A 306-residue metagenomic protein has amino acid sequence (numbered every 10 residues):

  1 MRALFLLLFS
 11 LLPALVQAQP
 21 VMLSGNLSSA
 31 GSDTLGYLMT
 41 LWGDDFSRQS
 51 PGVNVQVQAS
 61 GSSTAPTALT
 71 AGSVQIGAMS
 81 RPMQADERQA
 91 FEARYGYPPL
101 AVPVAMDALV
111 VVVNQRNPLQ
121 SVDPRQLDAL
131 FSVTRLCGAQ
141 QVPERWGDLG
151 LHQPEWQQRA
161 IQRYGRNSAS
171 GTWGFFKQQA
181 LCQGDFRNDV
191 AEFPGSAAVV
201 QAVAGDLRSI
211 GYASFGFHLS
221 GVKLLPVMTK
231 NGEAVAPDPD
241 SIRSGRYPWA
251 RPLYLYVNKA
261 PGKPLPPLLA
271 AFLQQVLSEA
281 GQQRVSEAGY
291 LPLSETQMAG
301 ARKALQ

Functional and structural regions predicted by a protein language model:
A3-A14: Bacterial N-terminal signal peptides
Q19-Q306: Flexible loop/hinge segments at secondary-structure junctions
